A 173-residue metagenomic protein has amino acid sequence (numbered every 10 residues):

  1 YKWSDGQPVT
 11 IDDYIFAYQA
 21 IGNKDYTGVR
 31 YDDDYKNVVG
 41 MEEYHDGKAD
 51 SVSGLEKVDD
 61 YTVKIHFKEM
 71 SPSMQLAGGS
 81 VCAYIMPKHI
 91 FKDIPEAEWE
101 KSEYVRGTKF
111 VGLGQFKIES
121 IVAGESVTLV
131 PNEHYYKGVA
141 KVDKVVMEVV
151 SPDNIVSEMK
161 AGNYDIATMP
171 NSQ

Functional and structural regions predicted by a protein language model:
Y1-D5, S51-S53, Y104-R106, V145: Second-shell loop/turn segments in exported
Y1-R30, E158: Aromatic- and charge-enriched surface segment that lines or borders ligand/interaction sites
Y14, Q19, D60, K68-M70 (+4 more regions): Solvent-exposed coil/turn segments that connect beta secondary-structure elements in extracytoplasmic/periplasmic
Q19-T27, M70-P72, H134, K160 (+1 more regions): Sec-exported extracytoplasmic/periplasmic mature domains
D33-D93: Surface-exposed binding/hinge segments that line and control ligand-binding clefts or catalytic entry sites
G79-A140, K144, N154: Gly/Pro-rich hinge or "lid" segments in bacterial periplasmic/extracellular proteins
P131-Q173: Ligand-site clamp/hinge motif
